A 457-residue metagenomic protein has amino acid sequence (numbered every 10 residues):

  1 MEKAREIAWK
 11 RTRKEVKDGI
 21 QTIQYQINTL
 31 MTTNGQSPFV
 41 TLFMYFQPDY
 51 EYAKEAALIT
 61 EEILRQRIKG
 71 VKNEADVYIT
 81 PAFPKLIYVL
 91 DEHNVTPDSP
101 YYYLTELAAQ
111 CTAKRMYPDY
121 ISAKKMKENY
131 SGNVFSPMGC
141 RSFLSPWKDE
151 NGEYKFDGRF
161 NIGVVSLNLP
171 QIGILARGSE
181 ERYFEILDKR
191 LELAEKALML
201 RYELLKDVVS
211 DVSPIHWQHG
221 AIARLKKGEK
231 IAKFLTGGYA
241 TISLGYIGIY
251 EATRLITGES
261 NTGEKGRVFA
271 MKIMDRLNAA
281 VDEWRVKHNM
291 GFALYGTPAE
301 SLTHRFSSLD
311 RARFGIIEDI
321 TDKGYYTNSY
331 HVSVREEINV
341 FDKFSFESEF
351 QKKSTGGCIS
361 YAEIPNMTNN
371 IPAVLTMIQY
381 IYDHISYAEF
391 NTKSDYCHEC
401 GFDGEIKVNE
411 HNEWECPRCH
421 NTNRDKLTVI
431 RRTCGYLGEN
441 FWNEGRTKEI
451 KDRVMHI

Functional and structural regions predicted by a protein language model:
M1-G238, L255, E259, G263-R424 (+1 more regions): Conserved catalytic cores of very large enzyme subunits
L169, I174, Y246, G258 (+3 more regions): Generic structural "secondary-structure junction" signal
I242-L255, D275, R432: Contiguous, well-ordered alpha-helical segments that form the cores/surfaces of helical PPI scaffolds
H420-I457: Long insertion/accessory domains within large nucleic-acid-processing enzymes
